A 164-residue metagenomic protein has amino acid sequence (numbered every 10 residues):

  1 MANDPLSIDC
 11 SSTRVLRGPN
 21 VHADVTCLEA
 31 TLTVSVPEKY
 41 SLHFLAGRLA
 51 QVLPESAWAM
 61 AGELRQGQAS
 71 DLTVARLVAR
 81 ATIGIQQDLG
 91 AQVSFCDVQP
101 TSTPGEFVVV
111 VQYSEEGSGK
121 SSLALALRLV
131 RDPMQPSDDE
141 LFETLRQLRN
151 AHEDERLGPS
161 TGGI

Functional and structural regions predicted by a protein language model:
M1-G90, A124-R128: His/Glu-rich zincin catalytic helix
A30, A57-W58, G62-Q66, S70-D71 (+1 more regions): Acidic/histidine-enriched segments that form metal/cofactor-coordinating and catalytic pocket/exosite environments
